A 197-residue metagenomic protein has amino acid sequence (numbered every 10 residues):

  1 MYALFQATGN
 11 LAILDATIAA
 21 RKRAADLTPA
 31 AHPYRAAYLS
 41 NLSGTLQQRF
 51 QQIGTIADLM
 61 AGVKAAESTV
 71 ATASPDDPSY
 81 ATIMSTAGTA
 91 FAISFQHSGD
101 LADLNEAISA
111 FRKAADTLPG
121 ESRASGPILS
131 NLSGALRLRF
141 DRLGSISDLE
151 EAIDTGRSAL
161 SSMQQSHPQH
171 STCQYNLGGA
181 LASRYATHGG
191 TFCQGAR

Functional and structural regions predicted by a protein language model:
M1, I13, A180, Y185-R197: Intrinsically disordered, low-complexity linker/propeptide segments enriched in Ser/Thr/Gly/Pro and acidic residues
Y2-A3, A19, Y34-Q51, S79-Q96 (+3 more regions): Conserved alpha-helical positions within TPR/SEL1-like repeat arrays
Q6-T8, R23-A36, I53, S68-A81 (+5 more regions): Flexible helix-coil transition and linker loops at the boundaries of alpha-helical arrays
